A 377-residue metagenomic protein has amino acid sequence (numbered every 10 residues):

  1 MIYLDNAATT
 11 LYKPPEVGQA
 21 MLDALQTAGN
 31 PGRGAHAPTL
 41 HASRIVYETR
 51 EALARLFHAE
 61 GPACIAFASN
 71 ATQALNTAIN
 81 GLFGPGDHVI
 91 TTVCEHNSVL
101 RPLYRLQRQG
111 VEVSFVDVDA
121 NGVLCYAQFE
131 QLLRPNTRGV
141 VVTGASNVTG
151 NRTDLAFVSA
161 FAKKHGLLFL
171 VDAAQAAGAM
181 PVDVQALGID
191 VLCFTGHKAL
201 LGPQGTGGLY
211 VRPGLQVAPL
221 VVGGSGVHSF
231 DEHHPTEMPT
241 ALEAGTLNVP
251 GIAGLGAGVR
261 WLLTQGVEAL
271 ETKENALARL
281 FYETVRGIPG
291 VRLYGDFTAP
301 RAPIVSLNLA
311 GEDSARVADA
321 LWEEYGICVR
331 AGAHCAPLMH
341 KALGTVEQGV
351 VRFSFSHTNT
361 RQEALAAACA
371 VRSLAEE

Functional and structural regions predicted by a protein language model:
M1-E377: Pyridoxal 5′-phosphate
